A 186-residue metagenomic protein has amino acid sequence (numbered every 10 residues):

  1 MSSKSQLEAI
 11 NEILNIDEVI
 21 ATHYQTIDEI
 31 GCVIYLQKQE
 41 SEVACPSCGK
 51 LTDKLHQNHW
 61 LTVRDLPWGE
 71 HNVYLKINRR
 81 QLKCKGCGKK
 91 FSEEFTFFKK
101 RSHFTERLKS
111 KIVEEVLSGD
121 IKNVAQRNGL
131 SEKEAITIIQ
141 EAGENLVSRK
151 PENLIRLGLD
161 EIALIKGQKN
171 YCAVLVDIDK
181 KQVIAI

Functional and structural regions predicted by a protein language model:
M1-G86, F95: Short, conserved DNA-binding cores of transcription-related domains
K4, T96-S102, V176-I186: Glycine-rich phosphate-binding "P-loop"
I34, C45-C48, C84, I112 (+4 more regions): Mobile genetic element proteins and their domesticated derivatives, centered on retroelements and DNA transposons
K50, G129, Q140, E144: Residue-level detection of the helix-turn-helix DNA-binding "recognition helix"
G88-L108: Short, Lys/Arg-enriched anionic-surface-contact patches
T105-G119: Short, amphipathic alpha-helical "recognition" segments used to contact nucleic acids or chromatin
K122-I138: Short, basic interhelical loop/turn and adjoining N-cap of the next helix at nucleic-acid- or acidic-partner-contacting
Q140-I186: RNase H-like nuclease fold core
